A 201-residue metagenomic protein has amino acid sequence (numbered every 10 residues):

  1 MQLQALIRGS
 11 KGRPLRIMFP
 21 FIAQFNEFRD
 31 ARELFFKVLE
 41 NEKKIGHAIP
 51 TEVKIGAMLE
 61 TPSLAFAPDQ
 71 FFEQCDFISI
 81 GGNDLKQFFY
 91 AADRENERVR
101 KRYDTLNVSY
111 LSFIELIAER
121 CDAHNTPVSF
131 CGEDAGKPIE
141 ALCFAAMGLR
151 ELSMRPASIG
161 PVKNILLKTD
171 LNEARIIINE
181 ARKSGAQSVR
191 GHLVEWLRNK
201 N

Functional and structural regions predicted by a protein language model:
M1-N201: Conserved alpha/beta-domain cores
